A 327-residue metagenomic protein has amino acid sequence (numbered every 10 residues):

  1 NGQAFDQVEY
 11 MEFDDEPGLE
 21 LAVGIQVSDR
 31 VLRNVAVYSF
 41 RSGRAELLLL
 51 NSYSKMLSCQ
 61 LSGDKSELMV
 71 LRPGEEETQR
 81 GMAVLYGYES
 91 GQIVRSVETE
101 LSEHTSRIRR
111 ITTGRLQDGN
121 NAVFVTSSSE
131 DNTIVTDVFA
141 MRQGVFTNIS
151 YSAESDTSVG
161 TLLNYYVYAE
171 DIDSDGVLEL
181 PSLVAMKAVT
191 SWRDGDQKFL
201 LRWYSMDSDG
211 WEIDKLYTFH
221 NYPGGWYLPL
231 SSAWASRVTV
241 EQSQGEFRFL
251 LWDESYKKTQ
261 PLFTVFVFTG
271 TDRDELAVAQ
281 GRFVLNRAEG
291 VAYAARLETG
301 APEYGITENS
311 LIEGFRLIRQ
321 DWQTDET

Functional and structural regions predicted by a protein language model:
N1, E46-S52, V94-L101, N148-E154 (+1 more regions): Beta-propeller fold detector
F5-D14, S54-G63, E67-L71, R107-L116 (+1 more regions): Beta-propeller blade termini
D14-I25, G63-P73, L116-S127, I172-V184: Acidic/hydrophobic-patterned starts of short beta strands in beta-sheet-rich repeat architectures
D29-V37, E77-G87, E130-Q143, K187-D207: Structural motif
S150-E170: Conserved blade-ending motifs and adjacent loop-strand segments that build the rim/top face of beta-propeller domains
T218-V238: N-terminal "mature-domain start" segment
A233-V278: Secretory pathway targeting signatures of secreted, lumenal, and periplasmic proteins
A295-T327: Surface-exposed amphipathic alpha-helical segments
